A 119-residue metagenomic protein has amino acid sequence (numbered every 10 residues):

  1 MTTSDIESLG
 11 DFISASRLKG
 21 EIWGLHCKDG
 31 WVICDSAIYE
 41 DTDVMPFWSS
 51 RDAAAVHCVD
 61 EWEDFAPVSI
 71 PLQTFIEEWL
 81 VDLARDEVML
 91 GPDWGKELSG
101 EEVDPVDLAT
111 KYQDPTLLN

Functional and structural regions predicted by a protein language model:
M1-N119: Conserved NAD+-utilizing ADP-ribose enzyme module
